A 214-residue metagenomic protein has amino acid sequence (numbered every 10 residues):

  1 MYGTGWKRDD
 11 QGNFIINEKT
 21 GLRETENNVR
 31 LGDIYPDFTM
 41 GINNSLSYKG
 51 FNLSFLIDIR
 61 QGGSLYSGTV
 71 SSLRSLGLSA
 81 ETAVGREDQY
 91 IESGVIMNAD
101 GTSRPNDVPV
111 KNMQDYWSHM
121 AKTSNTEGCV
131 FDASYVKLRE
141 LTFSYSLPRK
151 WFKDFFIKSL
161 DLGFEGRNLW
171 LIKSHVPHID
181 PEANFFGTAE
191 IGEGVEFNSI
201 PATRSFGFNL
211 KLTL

Functional and structural regions predicted by a protein language model:
M1, L78, T82, A99-T102 (+2 more regions): C-terminal beta-signal and terminal closure region of outer-membrane beta-barrel proteins
M1-L56, S103-F152: Outer-membrane beta-barrel transmembrane strand signature
E24-T25, G32-I34, G62-S64, D180-A183: A short local loop/turn or secondary-structure capping micro-motif enriched for an aromatic residue
Y48-F51, I157-S159, T203-S205: Strand-connecting loop/turn motifs
Y48-G50, I59-G63, E140, L147 (+2 more regions): Transmembrane beta-strands of outer-membrane beta-barrel pores
S54, L65-S67, K153-F155, I172-V176 (+1 more regions): Short acidic, gly/pro-rich beta-turn/loop elements at beta-sheet edges and active-site/ligand-binding grooves
F55, L162-F164, L210: Membrane-embedded beta-strand positions of outer-membrane beta-barrel proteins
G62-F156, L160-D161, G166: Extracytoplasmic gating/loop element in the C-terminal half of outer-membrane beta-barrel translocons and assembly
